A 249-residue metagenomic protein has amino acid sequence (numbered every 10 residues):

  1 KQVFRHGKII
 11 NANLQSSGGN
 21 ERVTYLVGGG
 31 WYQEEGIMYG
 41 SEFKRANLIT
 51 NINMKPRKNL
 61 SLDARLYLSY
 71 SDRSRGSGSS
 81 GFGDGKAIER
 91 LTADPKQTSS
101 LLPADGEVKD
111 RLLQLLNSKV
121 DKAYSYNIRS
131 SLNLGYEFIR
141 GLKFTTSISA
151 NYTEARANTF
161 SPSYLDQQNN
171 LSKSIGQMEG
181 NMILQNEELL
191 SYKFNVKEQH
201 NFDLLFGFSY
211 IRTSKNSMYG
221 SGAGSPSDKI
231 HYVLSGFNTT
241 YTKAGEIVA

Functional and structural regions predicted by a protein language model:
K1, G36-S41, N47, N51-R129 (+1 more regions): Surface-exposed loop/interface segments of Gram-negative outer-membrane beta-barrel transport/assembly proteins
K1-Y39, S77-S80, Q114-K122, G135-E137: Residues embedded in well-ordered regular secondary structure
G141: Active-site and adjacent substrate-binding regions of carbohydrate-active enzymes
